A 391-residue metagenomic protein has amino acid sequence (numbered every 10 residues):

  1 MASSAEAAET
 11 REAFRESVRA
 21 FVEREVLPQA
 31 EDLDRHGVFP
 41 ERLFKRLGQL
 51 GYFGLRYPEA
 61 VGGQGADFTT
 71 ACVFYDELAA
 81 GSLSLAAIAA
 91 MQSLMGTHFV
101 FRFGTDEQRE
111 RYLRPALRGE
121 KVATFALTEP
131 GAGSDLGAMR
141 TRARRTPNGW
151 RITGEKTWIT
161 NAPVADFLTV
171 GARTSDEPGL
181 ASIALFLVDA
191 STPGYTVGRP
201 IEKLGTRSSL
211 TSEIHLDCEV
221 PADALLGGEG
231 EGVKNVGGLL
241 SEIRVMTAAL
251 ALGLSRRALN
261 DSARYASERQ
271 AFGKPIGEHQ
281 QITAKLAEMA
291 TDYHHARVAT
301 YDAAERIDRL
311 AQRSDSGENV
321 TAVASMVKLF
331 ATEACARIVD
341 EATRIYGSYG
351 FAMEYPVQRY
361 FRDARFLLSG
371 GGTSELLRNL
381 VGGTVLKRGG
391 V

Functional and structural regions predicted by a protein language model:
M1-L85, M91, F103-Q108, P115 (+3 more regions): Alpha-helical interface subdomain recognition
G65-Y75, D135-M139, C218-P221: Structural signature of FAD isoalloxazine-binding scaffolds in flavoprotein oxidoreductases
A66-D67, D135-G137, N161-D166, G179-S182 (+2 more regions): Short glycine/proline-enriched turns and hinge-like loops at secondary-structure junctions
A89, A116, G131-S134, W158-N161 (+2 more regions): Short Gly/Pro-enriched turn/cap motifs at secondary-structure boundaries
G119-L127: A short, Trp-centered hydrophobic/proline-enriched beta-strand micro-motif
A138, S191-P221: Flexible, small-/acidic-enriched active-site or ligand-binding loops
T153-V197: A short core secondary-structure module
S212-G238: A short, charged helix-loop
